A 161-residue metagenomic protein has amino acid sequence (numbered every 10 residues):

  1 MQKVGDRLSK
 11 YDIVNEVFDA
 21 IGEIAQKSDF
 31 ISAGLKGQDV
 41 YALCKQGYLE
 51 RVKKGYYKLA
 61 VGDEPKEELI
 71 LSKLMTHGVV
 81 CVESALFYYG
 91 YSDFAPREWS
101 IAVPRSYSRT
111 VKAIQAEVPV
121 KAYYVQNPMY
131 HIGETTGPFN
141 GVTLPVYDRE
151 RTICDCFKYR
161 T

Functional and structural regions predicted by a protein language model:
M1, A20-I21, A33-G34, D148: Helix-start/capping segments and mature chain N-termini
Q2-A20: A detector for short, charged/polar N-terminal pre-domain segments
S9-I13, I24-D29, C44, Y56-T161: Nucleic-acid-binding surface
I31-K45: Short amphipathic alpha-helical interaction segments
G47-K54: A short, conserved structural fragment
